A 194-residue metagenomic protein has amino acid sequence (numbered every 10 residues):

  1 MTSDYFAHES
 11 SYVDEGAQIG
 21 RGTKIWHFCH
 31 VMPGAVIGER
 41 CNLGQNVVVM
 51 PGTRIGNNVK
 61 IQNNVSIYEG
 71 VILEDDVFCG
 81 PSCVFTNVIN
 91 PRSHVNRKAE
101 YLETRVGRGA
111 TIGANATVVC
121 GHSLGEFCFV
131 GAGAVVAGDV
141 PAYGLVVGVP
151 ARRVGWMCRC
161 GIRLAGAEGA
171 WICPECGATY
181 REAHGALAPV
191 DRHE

Functional and structural regions predicted by a protein language model:
M1-D4, H193-E194: Short, low-complexity, intrinsically disordered N-terminal peptides in bacterial proteins
Y5-V147, R152-R153: Structural signal for interior beta-strand "rungs" in well-ordered beta-sheet cores of soluble enzyme domains
V140, L187-E194: Short, intrinsically disordered terminal segments enriched in charged and Pro/Gly residues
A151, G166-G169: Residue-level signal for mature regions of secreted extracellular proteins and peptides
R153-W156, W171: Cys/His-enriched microdomains
C158, C173-C176: Short cysteine-rich clusters marking metal-coordination/redox-active sites
G161-L164, T179: Cys/His-rich metal-chelating microdomains
G166-A167, R181-A183: Short, non-ligating residues that shape and space the ligands of small metal-coordination modules and catalytic
